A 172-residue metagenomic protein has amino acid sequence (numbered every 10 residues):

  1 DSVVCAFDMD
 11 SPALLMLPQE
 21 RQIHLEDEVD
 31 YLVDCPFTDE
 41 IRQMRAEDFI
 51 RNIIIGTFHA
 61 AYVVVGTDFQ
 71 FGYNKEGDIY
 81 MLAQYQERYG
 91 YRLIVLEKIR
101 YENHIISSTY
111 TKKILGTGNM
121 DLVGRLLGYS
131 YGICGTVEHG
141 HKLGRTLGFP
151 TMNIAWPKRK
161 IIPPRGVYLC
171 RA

Functional and structural regions predicted by a protein language model:
D1-F58: Core alpha/beta nucleotide-donor-binding catalytic domains of modification enzymes
D34, E47-R51, I55-A172: Active-site cores that bind ATP or allylic diphosphates and position pyrophosphate for catalysis
